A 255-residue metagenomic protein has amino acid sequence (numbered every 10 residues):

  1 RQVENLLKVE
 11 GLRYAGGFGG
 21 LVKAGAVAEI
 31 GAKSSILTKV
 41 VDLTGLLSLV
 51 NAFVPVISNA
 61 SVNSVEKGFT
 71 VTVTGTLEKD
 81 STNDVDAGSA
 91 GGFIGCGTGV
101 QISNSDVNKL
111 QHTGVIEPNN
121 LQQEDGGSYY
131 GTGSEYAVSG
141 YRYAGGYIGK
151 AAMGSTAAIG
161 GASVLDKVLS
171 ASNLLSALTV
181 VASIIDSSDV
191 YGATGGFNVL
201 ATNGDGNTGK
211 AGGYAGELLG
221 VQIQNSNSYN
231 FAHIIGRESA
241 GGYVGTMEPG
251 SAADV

Functional and structural regions predicted by a protein language model:
R1-V255: Surface-exposed loop/turn motifs in large extracellular/passenger domains
